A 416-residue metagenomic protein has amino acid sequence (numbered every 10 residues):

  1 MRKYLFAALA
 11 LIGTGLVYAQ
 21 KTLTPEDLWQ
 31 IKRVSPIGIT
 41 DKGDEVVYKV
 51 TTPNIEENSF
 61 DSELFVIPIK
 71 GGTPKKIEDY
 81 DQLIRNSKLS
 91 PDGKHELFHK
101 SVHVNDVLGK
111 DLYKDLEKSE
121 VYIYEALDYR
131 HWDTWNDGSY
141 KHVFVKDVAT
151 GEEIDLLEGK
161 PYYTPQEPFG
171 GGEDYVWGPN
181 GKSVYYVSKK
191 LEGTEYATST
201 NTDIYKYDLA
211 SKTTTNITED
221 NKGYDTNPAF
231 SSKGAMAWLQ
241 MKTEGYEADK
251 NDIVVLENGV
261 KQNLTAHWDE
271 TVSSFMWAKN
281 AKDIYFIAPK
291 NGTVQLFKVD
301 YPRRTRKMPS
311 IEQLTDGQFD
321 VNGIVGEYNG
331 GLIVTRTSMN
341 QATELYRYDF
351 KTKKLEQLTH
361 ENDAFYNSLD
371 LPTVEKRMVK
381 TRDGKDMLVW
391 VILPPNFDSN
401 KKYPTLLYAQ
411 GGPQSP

Functional and structural regions predicted by a protein language model:
M1-L23: Bacterial Sec-dependent N-terminal signal peptides
E26-F60: Beta-strand-rich domains and repeat architectures in extracellular enzymes and scaffolds, especially beta-propellers
P36, N86, D174, N227 (+2 more regions): Conserved beta-strand position repeated once per blade in WD40 beta-propeller domains
D41-K42, P91-D92, P179-N180, S231-K233 (+2 more regions): Residue-level detector of Asp-centered blade-edge/turn motifs that repeat once per structural unit in beta-propeller
G43-V47, E96, V184, G234-A237 (+2 more regions): Hydrophobic beta-strand positions that form the internal "hydrophobic ladder" of WD40/Gbeta-like beta-propeller blades
V50-E63, E78-R85, H99-H142, G159-G171 (+7 more regions): A flexible loop/linker signature enriched in serine peptidases of the S9 family
P68-G72, D147-G151, D208-K212, E257-V260 (+2 more regions): Short loop/turn segments that connect beta-strands within beta-propeller blades
N322-P416: Serine-hydrolase catalytic core recognition
